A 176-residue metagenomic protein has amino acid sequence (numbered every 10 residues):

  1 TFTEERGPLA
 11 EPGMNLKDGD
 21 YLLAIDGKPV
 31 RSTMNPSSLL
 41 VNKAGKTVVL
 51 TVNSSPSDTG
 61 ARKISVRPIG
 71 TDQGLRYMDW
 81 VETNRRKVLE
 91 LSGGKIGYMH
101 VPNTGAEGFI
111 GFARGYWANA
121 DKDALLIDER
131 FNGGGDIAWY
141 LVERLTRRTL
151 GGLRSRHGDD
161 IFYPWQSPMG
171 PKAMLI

Functional and structural regions predicted by a protein language model:
F2-P8, K28-I176: Cleft-lining beta-strand/loop regions that shape enzyme active-site pockets
P8, G13-L16: A recognition module on extended beta-rich or small alphabeta surfaces enriched in W/G with H and D/E
K17-L23: Structural motif
